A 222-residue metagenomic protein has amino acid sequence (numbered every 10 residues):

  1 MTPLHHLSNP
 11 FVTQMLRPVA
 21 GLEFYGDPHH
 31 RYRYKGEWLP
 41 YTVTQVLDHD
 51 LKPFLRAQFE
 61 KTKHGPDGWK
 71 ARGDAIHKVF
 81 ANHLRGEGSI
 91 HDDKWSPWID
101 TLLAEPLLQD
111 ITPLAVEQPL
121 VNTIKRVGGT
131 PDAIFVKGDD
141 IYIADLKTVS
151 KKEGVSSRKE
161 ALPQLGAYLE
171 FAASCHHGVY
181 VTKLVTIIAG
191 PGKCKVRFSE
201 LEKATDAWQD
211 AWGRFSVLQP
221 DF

Functional and structural regions predicted by a protein language model:
M1-G128: Metal-dependent nuclease catalytic cores that hydrolyze phosphodiester bonds in DNA/RNA, characterized by
L114, Q118-F222: Mg2+/Mn2+-dependent nuclease catalytic core
